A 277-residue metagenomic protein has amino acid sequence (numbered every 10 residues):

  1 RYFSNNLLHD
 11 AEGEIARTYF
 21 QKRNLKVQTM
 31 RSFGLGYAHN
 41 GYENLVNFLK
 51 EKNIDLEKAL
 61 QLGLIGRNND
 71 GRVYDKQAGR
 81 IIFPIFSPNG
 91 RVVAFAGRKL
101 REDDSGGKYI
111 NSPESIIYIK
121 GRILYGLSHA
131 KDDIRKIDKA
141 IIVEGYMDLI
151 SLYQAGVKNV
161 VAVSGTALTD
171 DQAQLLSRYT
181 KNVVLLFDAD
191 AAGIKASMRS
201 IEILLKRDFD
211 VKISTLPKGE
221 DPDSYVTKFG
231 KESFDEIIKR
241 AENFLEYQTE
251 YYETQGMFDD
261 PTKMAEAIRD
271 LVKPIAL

Functional and structural regions predicted by a protein language model:
R1, H39-Y179, V183, A196-S197: Phosphate-handling DNA/RNA-contact segment within nucleic-acid enzymes
R1-T18: Conserved active-site segments centered on acidic
H9-E14, L35-Y42, K76-A78, M257-A265 (+1 more regions): Conserved phosphate/pyrophosphate-binding and hydrolysis machinery centered on Walker-type P-loop NTPases, extending
M147, L168, D188-S197, T215 (+1 more regions): Acidic, metal-coordinating catalytic cores used for nucleic-acid/nucleotide bond scission and strand-transfer chemistry
V163-G165, F187-A189, I268: Short beta->alpha connector loops at strand-helix junctions that form conserved, small/polar/Pro-enriched
V183, A191-L205, V211, T215: Phosphate/diphosphate-binding loops
D208-L277: C-terminal or mid-to-C-terminal helical accessory/interaction module adjacent to the motor/catalytic core
